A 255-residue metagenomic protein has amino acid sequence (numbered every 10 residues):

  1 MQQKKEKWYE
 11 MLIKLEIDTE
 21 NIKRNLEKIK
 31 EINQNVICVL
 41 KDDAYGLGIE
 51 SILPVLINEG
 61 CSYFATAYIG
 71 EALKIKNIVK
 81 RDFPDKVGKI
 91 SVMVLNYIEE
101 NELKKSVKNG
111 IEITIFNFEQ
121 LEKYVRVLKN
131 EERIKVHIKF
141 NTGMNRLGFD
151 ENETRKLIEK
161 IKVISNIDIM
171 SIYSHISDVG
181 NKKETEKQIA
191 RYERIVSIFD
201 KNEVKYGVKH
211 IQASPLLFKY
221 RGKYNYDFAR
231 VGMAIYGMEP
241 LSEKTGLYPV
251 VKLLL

Functional and structural regions predicted by a protein language model:
K4-I32: Positively charged, low-complexity intrinsically disordered leader regions
W8-K14, K156, P240-V250: Short aromatic-glycine motifs in intrinsically disordered, low-complexity regions
Y9, I13-E16, Q34-V208: Active-site-proximal beta-alpha core segment in soluble small-molecule metabolic enzymes
I17, L47, R146-E151, D178 (+4 more regions): Generic structural "secondary-structure junction" signal
E20, F118, G143, S214 (+1 more regions): Generic structural motif
T185-L255: Anionic-ligand-binding alpha/beta catalytic cores of soluble enzymes and soluble regulatory domains that recognize
